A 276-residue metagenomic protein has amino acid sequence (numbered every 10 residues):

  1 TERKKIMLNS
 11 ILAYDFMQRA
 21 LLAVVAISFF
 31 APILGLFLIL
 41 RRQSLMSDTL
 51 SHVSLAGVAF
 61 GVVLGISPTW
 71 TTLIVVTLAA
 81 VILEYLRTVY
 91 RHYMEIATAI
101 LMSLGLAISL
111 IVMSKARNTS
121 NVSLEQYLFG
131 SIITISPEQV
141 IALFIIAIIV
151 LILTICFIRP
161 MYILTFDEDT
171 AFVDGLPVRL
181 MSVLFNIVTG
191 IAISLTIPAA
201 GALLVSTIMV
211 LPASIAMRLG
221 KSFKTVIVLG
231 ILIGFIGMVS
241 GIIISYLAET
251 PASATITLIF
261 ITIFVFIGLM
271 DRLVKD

Functional and structural regions predicted by a protein language model:
E2-F29: Membrane-interfacial amphipathic/re-entrant helices at transmembrane-helix boundaries
L8-L12, F129, I233-F235, V239-I267: C-terminal binding/interaction regions
M17-R19, T98-C156: Transmembrane helix-bundle core of multi-pass membrane transporters and related energy-transducing complexes
A20, P68-I74, E95-A99, F144 (+2 more regions): Loop-to-transmembrane alpha-helix initiation sites
L36-T119, A216-V228, S245-A248, R272-L273: Short loop segments and helix-boundary regions at transmembrane helix junctions of multi-pass inner-membrane proteins
V53-V63, L101-V112, G130, T134-I135 (+3 more regions): Small-residue-rich segments of transmembrane alpha-helices in multi-pass membrane proteins, especially helix faces
I152-F185: Membrane-helix/interface signature in polytopic inner-membrane proteins
A199, V205-A254: Transmembrane alpha-helical segments in multi-pass inner-membrane proteins
